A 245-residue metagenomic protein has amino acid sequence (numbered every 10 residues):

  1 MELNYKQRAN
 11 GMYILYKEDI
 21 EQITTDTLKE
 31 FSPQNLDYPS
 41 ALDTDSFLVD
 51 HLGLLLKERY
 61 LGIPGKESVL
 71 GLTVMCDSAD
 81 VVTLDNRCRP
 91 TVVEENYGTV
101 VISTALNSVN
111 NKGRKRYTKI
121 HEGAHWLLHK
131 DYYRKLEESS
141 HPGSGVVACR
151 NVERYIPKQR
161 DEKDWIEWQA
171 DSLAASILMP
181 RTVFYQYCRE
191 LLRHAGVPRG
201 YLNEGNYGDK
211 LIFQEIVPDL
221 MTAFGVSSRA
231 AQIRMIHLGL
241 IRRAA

Functional and structural regions predicted by a protein language model:
M1-A245: Active-site hotspot residues in diverse enzymes, especially metal/ion-binding acidic/histidine motifs
